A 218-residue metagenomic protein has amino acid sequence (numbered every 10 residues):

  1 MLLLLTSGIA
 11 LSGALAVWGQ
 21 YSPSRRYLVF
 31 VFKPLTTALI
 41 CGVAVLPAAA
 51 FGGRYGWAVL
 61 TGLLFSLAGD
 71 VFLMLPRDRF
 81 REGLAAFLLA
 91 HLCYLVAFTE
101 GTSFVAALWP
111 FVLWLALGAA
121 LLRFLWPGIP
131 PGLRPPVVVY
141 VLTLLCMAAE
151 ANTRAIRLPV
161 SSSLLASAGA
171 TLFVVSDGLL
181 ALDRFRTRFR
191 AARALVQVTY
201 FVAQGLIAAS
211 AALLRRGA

Functional and structural regions predicted by a protein language model:
M1-A218: Polytopic alpha-helical membrane-helix bundles and their juxtamembrane interface segments in multi-pass membrane
